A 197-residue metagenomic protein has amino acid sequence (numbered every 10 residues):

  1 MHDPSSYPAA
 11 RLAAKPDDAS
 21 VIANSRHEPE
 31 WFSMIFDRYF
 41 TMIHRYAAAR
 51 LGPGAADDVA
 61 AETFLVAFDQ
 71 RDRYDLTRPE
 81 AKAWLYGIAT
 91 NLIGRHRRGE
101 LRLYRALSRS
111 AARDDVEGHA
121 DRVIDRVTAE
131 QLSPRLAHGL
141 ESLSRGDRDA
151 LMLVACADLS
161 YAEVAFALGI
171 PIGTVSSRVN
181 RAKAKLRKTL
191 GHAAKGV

Functional and structural regions predicted by a protein language model:
M1-A23: Extreme N-terminal regulatory/targeting segments of RNA polymerase sigma factors
S5, A10, R26-M34, H44-E62 (+2 more regions): Short, charged helix-capping/linker segments at alpha-helix termini
P8, L12, A112-E141: Acidic, proline/glycine-rich intrinsically disordered inter-domain spacer in sigma factors
F36-D37, A47, V154-C156, Y161 (+1 more regions): Short amphipathic helical patch at the helix-1/turn junction of helix-turn-helix
F40, H44, F64, S144 (+2 more regions): C-terminal flanking helix
D58-L65, P79-N91: Structural recognition of an alpha-helix C-terminal capping motif at a helix-to-coil junction
D69-L76, G87-R109, D121, A129: Arg/Lys-rich amphipathic alpha helix in sigma70-family domain 2
P134, H138-L153, A157-T174, K185-K188: Helix-turn-helix DNA-binding module
